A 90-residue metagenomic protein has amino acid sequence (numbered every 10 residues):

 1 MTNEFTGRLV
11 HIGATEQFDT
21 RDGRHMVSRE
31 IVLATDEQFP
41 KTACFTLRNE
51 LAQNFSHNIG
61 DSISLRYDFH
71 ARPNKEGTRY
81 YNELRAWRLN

Functional and structural regions predicted by a protein language model:
M1-N90: Single-stranded nucleic acid-binding surfaces, predominantly the OB-fold ssDNA-binding core
